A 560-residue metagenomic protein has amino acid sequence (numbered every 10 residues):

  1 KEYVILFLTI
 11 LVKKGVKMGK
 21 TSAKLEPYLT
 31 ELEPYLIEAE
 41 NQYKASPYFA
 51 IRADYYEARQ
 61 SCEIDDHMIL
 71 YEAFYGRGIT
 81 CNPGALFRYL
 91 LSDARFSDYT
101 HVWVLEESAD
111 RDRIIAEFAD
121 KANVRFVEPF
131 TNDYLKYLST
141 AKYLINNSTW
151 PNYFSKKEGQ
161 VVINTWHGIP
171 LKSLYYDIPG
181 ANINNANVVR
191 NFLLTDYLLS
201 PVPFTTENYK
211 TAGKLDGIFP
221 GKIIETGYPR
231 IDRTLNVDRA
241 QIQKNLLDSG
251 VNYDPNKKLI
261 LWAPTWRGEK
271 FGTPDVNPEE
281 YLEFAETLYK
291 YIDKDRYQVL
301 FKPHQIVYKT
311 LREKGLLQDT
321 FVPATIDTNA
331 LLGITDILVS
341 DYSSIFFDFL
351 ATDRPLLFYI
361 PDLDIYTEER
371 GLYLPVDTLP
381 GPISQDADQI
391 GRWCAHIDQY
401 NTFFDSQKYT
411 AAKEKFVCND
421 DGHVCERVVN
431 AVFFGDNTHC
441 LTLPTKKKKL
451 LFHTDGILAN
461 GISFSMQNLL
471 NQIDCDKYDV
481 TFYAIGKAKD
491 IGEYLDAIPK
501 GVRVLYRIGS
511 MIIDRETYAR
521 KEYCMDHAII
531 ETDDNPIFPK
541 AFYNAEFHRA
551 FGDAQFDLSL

Functional and structural regions predicted by a protein language model:
I37-D54, I169-I178, N187-K270, F403-K413 (+2 more regions): A nucleotide-sugar donor-handling region in carbohydrate enzymes
R52-G76, T265, T445-A459, I485-G486: Nucleotide-activated donor-dependent transferases that construct or modify glycoconjugates
M68-N236, E516-L560: Active-site and donor-binding regions of nucleotide-sugar-utilizing enzymes
T80-F87, Y228-L311, L458, I462-Q467: Conserved catalytic-core segment of nucleotide-activated headgroup transferases in glycan assembly
F126-K142, Q305-F347: Donor nucleotide-activated moiety binding/catalytic core segment of transferases that use nucleotide-activated donors
K142-S173, I326-E368: A donor-sugar binding/catalytic signature common to diverse glycosyltransferases and related nucleotide-sugar
T310-Q318, S344-F416: Catalytic binding pocket for nucleotide-activated donors in carbohydrate/polymer assembly enzymes
L451-Y478, F482-L560: Membrane-interface segments of envelope glycosyltransferases acting on lipid-linked substrates or membrane lipids
